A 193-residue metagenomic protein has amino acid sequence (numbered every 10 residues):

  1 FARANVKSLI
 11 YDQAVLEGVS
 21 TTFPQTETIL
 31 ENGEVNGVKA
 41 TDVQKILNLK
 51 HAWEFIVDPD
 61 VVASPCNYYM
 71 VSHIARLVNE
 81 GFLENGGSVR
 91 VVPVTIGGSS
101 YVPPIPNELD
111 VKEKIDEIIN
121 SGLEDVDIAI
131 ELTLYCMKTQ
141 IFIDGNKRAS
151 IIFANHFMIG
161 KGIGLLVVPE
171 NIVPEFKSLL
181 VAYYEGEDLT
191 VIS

Functional and structural regions predicted by a protein language model:
F1-S193: FIC/Doc superfamily catalytic core
